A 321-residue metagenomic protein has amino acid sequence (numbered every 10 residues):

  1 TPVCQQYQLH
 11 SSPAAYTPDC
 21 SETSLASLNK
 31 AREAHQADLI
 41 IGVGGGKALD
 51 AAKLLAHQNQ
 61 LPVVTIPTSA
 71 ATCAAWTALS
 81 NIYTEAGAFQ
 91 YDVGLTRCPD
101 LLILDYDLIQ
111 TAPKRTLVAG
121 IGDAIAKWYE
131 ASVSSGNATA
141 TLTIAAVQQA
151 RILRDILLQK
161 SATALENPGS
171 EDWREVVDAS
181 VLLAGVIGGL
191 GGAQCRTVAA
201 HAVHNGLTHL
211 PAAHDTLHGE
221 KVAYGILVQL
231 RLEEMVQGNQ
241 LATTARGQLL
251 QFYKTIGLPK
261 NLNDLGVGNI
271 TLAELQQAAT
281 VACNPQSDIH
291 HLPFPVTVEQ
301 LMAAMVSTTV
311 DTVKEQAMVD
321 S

Functional and structural regions predicted by a protein language model:
T1-L39, L262: ATP/NTP phosphate-donor binding region
Q5, L9, E33, G87 (+10 more regions): Generic secondary-structure signature for well-ordered alpha-helical cores
R32-L55, N59-A70: A short, small-residue-rich loop immediately preceding and capping a beta-strand
H57-Q149: A glycine/threonine-rich phosphate-anchoring loop and its flanking beta-alpha core in nucleotide/phosphate-binding
T139-T255: Active-site segments that bind and position negatively charged phosphate/pyrophosphate groups
N239-S321: C-terminal charged capping/lid subdomain of soluble metabolic enzymes
